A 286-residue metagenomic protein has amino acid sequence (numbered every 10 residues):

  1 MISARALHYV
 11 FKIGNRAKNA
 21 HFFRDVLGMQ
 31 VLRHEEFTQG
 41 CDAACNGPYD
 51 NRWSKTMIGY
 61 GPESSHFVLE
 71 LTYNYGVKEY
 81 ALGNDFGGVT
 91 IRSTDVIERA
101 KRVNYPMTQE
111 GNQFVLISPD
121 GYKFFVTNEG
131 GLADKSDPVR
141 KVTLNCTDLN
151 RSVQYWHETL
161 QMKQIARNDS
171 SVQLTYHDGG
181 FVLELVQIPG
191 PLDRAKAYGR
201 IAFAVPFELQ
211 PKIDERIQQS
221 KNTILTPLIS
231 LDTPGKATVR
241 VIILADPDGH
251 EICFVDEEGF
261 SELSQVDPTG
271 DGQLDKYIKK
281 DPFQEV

Functional and structural regions predicted by a protein language model:
I2, H8-F11, T94-L144, K163-V186 (+1 more regions): Vicinal oxygen chelate
A6-L7, N84-V89, V139-K141, K196-I201: Eukaryotic phosphotyrosine signaling hubs
V10-H66, T143-V186: Core segments of cupin and vicinal oxygen chelate
G14-A17, S93-V96, D148-L149, P206-Q210: Helix N-cap motif at beta-to-alpha junctions
N19-F22, V96-A100, S152-Y155, K212-R216: Hydrophobic side chains in well-ordered alpha-helices
G47, R52-T56, F67, G87 (+4 more regions): Short beta-strand micro-motifs in enzyme catalytic cores
G47-P48, G59-S65, V77-V89, E98-N104: Active-site-adjacent scaffolding segments
